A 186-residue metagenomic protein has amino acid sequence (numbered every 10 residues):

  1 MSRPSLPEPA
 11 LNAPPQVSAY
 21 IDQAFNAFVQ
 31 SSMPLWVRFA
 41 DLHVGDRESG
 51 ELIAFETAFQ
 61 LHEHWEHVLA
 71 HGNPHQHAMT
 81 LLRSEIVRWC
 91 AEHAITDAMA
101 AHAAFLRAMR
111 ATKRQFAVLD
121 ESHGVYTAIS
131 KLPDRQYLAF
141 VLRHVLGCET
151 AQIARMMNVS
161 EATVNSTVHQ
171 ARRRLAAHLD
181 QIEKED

Functional and structural regions predicted by a protein language model:
R3-E8, N12-R38, E48-E51, H62: A short, charge-rich alpha-helical start-of-domain segment used by transcription regulators
P15, A100-S130: Acidic, proline/glycine-rich intrinsically disordered inter-domain spacer in sigma factors
M33, A58, P133, Y137 (+1 more regions): C-terminal flanking helix
W36, A40, G50-L61, I153 (+2 more regions): Short, small-hydrophobic-rich alpha-helical interface motif
E51-H64, A70-L106, R172: Σ70-family region 2.3-2.4 aromatic/basic alpha-helix that recognizes the −10 promoter and nucleates DNA melting
R83, A151, M157-D186: DNA-recognition helix of helix-turn-helix
A139-R143: A short pre-motif secondary-structure segment
